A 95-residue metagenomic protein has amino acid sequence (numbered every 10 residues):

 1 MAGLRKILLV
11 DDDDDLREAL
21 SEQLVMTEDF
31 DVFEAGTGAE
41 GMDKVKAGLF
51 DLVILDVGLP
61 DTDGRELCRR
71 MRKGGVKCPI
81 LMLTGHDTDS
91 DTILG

Functional and structural regions predicted by a protein language model:
D11, L59: Conserved acidic carboxylate
D14-F33: Two-component/phosphorelay signaling modules centered on CheY-like receiver
R17, P60, T88: The feature encodes the CheY-like receiver
D29-G38, K44: Short hydrophobic/Thr-rich beta-strand motif most characteristic of the beta2 strand and flanking loop of CheY-like
T37-E40, D63-E66: Acidic catalytic/metal-coordinating carboxylates
K46-G48, R70-K77: Conserved phosphotransfer cores of two-component systems
D56, T84: Active-site residues of response regulator receiver
E66, K73, D87-G95: Alpha4 helix (beta4-alpha4-beta5 surface) of REC/receiver domains from two-component response regulators
